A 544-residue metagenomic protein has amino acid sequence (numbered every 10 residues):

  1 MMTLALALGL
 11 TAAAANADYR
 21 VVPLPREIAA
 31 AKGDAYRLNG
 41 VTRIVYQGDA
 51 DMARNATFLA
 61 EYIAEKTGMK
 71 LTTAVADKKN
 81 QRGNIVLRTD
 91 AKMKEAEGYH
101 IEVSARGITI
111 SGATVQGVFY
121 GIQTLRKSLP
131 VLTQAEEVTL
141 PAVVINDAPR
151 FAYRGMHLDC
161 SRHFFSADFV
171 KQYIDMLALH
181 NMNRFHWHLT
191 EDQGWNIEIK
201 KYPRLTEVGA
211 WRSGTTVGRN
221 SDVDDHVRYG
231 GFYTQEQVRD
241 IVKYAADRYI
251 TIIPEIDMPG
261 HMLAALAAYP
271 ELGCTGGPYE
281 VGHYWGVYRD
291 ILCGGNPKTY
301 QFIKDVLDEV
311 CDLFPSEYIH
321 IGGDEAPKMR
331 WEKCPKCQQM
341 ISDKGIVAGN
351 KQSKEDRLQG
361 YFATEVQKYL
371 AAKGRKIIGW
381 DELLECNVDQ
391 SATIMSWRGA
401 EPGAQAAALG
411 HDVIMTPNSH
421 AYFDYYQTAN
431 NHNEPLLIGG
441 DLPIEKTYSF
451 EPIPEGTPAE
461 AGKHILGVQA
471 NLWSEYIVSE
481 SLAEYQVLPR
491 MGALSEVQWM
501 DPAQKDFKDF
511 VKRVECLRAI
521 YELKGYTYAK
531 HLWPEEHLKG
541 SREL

Functional and structural regions predicted by a protein language model:
M1-R20: Bacterial Sec-dependent N-terminal signal peptides
A15-Y153, L482, Q498-G525, A529: Contiguous, structured surface segment used for ligand recognition
M52-A53, F164-S166, D192-E198, P259-A265 (+6 more regions): Flexible loop/turn segments at secondary-structure boundaries
K70, N183-R184, T251, K376 (+2 more regions): Residue-level detector of anion-binding/catalytic polar loops
K94-Y318, C334, E365, Y369 (+2 more regions): Feature activates predominantly on carbohydrate-active enzymes
A265-E271, T275, Y279-A392, W397-L409: Active-site neighborhood of glycoside hydrolase catalytic domains
K376-A392, W397-L544: Flexible, acidic glycine-rich loops studded with aromatic residues
